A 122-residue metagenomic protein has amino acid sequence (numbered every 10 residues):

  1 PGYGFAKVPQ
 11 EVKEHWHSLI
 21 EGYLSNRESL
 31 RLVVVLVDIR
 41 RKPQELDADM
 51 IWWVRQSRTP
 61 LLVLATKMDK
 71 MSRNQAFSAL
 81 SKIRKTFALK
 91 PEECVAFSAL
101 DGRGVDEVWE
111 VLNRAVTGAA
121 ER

Functional and structural regions predicted by a protein language model:
P1-E11, N113-R122: Conserved G1/Walker A P-loop phosphate-binding module
G2-F5, R40-P43, K67-S72, L100-R103: Conserved nucleotide-binding/hydrolysis micro-motifs of P-loop NTPases
G2-G4, H15, Y23, S29 (+2 more regions): Residue-level preference for alpha-helix termini and adjacent loops
V8, V12, F97-L100: Pocket-edge positions in alpha/beta enzyme catalytic cores
P9-R40, I51-L64: Inter-motif core of Ras-like GTPase G domains
V35, D49-V63, F87-L89, N113-R122: Short, Lys/Arg-enriched charge-dense amphipathic segments
K42-R58, M71, A76-I83: Conserved catalytic-core segment of NTP-binding enzymes
D69-R122: Canonical P-loop GTPase G-domain recognition
